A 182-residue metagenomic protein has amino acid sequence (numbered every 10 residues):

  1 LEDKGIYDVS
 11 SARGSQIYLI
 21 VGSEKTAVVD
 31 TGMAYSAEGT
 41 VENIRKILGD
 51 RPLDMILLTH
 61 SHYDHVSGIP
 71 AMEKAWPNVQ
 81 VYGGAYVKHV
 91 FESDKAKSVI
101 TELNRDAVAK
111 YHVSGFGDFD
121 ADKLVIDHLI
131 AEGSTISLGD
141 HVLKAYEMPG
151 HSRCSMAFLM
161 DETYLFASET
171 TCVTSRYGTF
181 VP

Functional and structural regions predicted by a protein language model:
L1-I6, H112-D118, G139-H141: Short Pro/Gly-enriched beta-strand edge/turn motifs at strand-loop
L1-V28, M33-S36, E42-N43, K74-N78: Zn-dependent metallo-beta-lactamase
S11, I20-E24, S137-D140, F158-E162: Active-site beta-strand termini and strand-to-loop segments that position acidic
I17-L19, V28, L53, T135 (+1 more regions): Conserved hydrophobic/aromatic beta-strand scaffold that supports enzyme active sites
I20, D30, T40, H60 (+6 more regions): Divalent metal-coordination and catalytic microenvironments
T26, M33-Y35, V142-P182: Metallo-beta-lactamase
T26-V28, I56, Q80, Y164-L165: Hydrophobic "anchor" residues on beta-strands that sit immediately upstream of conserved functional sites
Y35-E38, R45-T135: Active-site HxH/HxHxD metal-binding segment of metal-dependent hydrolases
